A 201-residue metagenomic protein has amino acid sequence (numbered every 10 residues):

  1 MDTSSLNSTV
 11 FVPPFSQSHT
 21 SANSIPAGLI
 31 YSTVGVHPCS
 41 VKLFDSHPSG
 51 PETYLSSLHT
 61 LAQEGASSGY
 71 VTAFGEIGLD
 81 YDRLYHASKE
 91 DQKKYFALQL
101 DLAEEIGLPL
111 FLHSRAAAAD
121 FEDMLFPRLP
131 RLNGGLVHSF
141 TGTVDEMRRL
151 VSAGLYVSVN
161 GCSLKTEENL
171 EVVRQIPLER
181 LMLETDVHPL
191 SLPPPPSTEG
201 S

Functional and structural regions predicted by a protein language model:
M1-S201: Mid-domain alpha/beta scaffold segments of enzyme catalytic cores
